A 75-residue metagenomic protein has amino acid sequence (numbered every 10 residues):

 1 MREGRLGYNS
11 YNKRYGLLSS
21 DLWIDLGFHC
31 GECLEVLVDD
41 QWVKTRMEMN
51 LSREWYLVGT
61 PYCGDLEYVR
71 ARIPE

Functional and structural regions predicted by a protein language model:
M1-D25: Mixed-charge, Lys/Arg-rich low-complexity intrinsically disordered regions
M1-L6, C30, I73-P74: Mixed-charge, low-complexity intrinsically disordered regions
G4-Y8, E35, M47: Assembly/interface hotspot detector across virion components, adhesins/toxins, and nucleic-acid enzymes
S10-N12, F28-E32, N50-R53: A short, compositionally biased
K13-S19, L34, E54-L57: Short polybasic amphipathic segments
I24-V38: Short coil-to-beta transition motif at edge beta-strands of beta-rich domains
Q41-E75: Short, compact, well-ordered microdomains
